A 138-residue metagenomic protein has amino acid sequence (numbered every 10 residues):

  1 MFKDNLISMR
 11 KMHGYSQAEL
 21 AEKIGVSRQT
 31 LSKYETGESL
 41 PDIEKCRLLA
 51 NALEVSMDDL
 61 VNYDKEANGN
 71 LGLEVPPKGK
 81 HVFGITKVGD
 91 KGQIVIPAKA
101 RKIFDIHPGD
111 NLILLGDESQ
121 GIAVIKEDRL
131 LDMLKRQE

Functional and structural regions predicted by a protein language model:
D4-K23: Short basic helix-loop element that most often maps to the first helix and adjoining turn of HTH DNA-binding modules
L6, L20-A21, L31-Y34, L60: Conserved hydrophobic/aromatic packing and binding residues within compact polymer-binding modules
G25-L40: Recognition helix of helix-turn-helix/homeodomain-like DNA-binding domains that insert into the DNA major groove
E35, K45, V61-D64: DNA major-groove recognition helix of helix-turn-helix
E44-D59: DNA major-groove recognition helix of helix-turn-helix/homeodomain DNA-binding modules
Y63-D90, D132-L134: Short, charged recognition helix plus adjacent turn of helix-turn-helix-like nucleic-acid-binding domains
Q93-F104: Short beta-strand-centered segments at strand-helix junctions
